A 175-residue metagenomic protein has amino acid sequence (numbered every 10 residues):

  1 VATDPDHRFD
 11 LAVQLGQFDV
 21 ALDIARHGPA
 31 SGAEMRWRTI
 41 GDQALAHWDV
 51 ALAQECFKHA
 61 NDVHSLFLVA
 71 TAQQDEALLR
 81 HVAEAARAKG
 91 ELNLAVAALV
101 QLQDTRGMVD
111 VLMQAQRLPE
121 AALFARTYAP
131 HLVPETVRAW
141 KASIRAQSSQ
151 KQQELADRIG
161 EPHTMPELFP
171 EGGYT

Functional and structural regions predicted by a protein language model:
V1-T175: Extended alpha-helical assembly domains of large eukaryotic scaffold proteins
